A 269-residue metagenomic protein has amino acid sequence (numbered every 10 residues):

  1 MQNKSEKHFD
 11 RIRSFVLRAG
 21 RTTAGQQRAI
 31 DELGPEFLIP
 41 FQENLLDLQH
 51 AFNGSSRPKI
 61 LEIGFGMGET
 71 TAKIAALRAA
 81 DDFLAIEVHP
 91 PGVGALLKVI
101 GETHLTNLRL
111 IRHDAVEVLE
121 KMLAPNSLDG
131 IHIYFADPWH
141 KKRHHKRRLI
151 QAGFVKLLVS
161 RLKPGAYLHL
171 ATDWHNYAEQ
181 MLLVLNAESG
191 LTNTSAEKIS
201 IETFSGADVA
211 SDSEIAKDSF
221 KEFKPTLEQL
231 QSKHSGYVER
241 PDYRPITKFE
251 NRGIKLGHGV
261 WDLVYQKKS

Functional and structural regions predicted by a protein language model:
M1-L61, E69-A72, A76: S-adenosyl-L-methionine
P58-E117: SAM cofactor-binding core of SAM-dependent methyltransferases, primarily the Rossmann-like beta-alpha-beta module
E120-G130: A short acidic, Gly/Pro-enriched loop at the edge of an enzyme's catalytic core that lines a small-molecule cofactor
L128-R148: A short SAM/SAH-binding and catalytic strip from SAM-dependent methyltransferases
H144, A171-E188: Conserved class I S-adenosyl-L-methionine
I150-P164: A short glycine-rich, Lys/Arg-flanked "PGG" loop and its adjoining helix->strand segment in the class I
P164-T172: Conserved beta-strand signature within the Rossmann-like core of class I S-adenosyl-L-methionine
L183, E188-S269: Class I S-adenosyl-L-methionine
